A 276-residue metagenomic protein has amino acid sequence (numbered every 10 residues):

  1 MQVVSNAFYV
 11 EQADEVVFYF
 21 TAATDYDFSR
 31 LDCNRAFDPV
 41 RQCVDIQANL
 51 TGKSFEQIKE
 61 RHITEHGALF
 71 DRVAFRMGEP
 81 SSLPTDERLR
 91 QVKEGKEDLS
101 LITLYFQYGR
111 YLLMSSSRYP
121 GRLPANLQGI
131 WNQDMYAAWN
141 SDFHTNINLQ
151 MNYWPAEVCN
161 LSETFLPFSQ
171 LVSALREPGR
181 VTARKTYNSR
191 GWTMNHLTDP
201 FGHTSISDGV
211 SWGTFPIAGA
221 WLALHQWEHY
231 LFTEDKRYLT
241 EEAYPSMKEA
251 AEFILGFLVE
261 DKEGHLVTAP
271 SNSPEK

Functional and structural regions predicted by a protein language model:
M1-F143, L161-L166, V172-T182: Acidic/polar, glycine-enriched structural segments that form the non-catalytic walls/loops of the carbohydrate-binding
A13-V17, Y108, L149-Q150, G219 (+1 more regions): Extracellular structured ligand-interaction cores
E79-S82, N152, K262: Generic structural signal for short, solvent-exposed loop/turn connectors between secondary structure elements
R110, E228-L231: Residue-level recognition of tetratricopeptide repeat
S117-I147, W154-L224, Y230, R237-E242 (+2 more regions): Helix-terminus loop motifs that line ligand-binding clefts
P274-K276: Short beta-alpha connecting loops at secondary-structure transitions that line or flank enzyme active sites
